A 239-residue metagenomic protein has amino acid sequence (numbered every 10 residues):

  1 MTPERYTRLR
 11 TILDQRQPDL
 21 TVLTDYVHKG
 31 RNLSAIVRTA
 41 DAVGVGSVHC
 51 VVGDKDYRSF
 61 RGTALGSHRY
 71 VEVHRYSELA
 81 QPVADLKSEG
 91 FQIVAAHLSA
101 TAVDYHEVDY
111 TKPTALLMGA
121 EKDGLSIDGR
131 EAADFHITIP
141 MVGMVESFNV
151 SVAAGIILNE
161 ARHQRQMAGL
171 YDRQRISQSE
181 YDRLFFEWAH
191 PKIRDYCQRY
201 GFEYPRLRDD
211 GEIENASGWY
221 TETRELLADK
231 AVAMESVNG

Functional and structural regions predicted by a protein language model:
M1-G239: Post-transcriptional modification and biogenesis factors for structured RNAs of the translation apparatus
